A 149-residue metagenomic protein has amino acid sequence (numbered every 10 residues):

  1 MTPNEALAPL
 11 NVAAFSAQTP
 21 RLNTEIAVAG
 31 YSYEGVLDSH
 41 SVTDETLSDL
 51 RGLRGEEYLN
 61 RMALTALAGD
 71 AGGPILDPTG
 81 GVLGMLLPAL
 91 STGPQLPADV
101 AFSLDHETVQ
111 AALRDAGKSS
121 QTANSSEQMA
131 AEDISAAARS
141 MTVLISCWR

Functional and structural regions predicted by a protein language model:
M1-L37, E56-N60, G117-Q128: Conserved active-site neighborhood of the chymotrypsin/trypsin-like protease fold
M1-N4, A29-Y31, T65, M85-P88 (+1 more regions): Active-site-proximal beta-strand/loop segments in catalytic clefts of secreted hydrolases
R21-N23, V42-L47, G55-L59, V82-M85 (+2 more regions): Extracytoplasmic
G30, D49-L50, D77: A residue-level detector for short acidic-glycine micro-motifs
E34-D44, P94-Q95: Short, Lys/Arg- and Gly-enriched loop/turn segments at beta-strand edges
R54, L59, L64-A68: Short loop/turn motifs at secondary-structure junctions and domain boundaries
T65-L86: Catalytic nucleophile loop of clan PA
G81-R149: C-terminal subregion of chymotrypsin/trypsin-like serine protease catalytic domains
